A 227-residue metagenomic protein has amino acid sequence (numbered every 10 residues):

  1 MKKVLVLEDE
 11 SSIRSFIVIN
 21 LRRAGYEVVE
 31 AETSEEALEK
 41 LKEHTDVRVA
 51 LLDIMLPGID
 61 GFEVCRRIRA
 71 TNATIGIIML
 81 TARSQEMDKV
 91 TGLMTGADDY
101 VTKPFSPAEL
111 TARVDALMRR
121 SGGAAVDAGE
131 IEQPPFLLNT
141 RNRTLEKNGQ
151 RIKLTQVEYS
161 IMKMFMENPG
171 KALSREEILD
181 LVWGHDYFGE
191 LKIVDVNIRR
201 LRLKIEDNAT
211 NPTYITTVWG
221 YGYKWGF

Functional and structural regions predicted by a protein language model:
M1-G123: N-terminal/domain-start alpha-helical segments
K2-K3, D115-A172, E176: Short, Lys/Arg-enriched segments at the junction into DNA-binding effector domains of transcriptional regulators
R69, M118, M166, R202-E206: Protein kinase-like catalytic domain
A108, K171-V182: Short coil-to-helix segment of the ABC ATPase nucleotide-binding domain corresponding to the Q-loop/switch region
A128, K153, I198, R202-F227: DNA-binding patch around the recognition helix
I161-M162, I178, L201, I205: DNA major-groove recognition helices of helix-turn-helix
D186-G189: Conserved micro-motifs of the catalytic ATP-binding
